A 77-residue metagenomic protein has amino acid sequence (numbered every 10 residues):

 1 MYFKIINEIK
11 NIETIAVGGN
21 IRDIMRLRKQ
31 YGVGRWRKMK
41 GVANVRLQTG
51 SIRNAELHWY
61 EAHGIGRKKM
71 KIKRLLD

Functional and structural regions predicted by a protein language model:
M1-D77: Cysteine-centric segments in proteins
